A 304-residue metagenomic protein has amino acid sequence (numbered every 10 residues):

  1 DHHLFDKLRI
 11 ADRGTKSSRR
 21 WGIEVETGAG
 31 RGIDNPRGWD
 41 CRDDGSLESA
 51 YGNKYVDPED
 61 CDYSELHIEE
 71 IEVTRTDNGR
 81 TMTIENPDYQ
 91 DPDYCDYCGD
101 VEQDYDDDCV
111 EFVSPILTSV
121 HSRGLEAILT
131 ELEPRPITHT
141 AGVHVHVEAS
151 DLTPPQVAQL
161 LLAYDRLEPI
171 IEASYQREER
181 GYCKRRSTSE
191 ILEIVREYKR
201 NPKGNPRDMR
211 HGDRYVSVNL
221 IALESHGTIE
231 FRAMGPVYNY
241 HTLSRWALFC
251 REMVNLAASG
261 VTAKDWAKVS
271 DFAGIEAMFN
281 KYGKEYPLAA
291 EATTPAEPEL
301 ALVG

Functional and structural regions predicted by a protein language model:
D1-P134: Terminal catalytic/cofactor-binding subdomain
G22, E85-D88, C109, A158-V237: Aromatic/basic-lined ligand-recognition segments that form π-stacking hydrophobic pockets flanked by Lys/Arg to engage
E26, P136-L152, H226-R232: Histidine-centered divalent-metal-coordination microenvironment in nucleic-acid enzymes
D40, D44, L132-T138, D165-I171 (+1 more regions): A common structural junction motif
V120-I128, S150-Q176, N239-V254, L288-A290 (+1 more regions): Helical (often loop-to-helix) elements that flank the catalytic cores of nucleotide-handling enzymes
P169-C183, N255-P287: Flexible helix-coil linker/hinge segments at domain or subdomain boundaries
V218-A277: Modules that initiate DNA replication and primer synthesis
E297-L302: Charge-rich, low-complexity N-terminal segments
